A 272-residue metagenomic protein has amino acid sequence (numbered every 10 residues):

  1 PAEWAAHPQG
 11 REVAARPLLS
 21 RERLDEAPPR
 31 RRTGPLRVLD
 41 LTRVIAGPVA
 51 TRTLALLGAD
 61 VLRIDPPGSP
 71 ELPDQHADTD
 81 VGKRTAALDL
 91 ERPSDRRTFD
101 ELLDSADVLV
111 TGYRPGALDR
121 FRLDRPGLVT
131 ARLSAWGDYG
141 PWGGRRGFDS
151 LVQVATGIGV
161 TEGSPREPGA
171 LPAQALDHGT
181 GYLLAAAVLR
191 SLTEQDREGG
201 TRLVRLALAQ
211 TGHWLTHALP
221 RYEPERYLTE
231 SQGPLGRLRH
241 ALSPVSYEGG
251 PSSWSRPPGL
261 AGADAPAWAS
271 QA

Functional and structural regions predicted by a protein language model:
P1-G68, R96, D100-V108, D124-R132 (+5 more regions): Acyl-CoA thioester-binding alpha/beta core of soluble enzymes
R31, A77-D78, W142-G144: Short glycine-biased active-site loop of nucleotidyltransferases that positions the nucleotide triphosphate and helps
T53-E91: PLP-dependent aminotransferase-like
D89, V108, P141, R145-F148 (+2 more regions): Hydrophobic alpha-helical scaffolding
R96-R97, Y113-D124, G140-W142: Glycine/threonine-rich flexible loop motifs
G147-A155: Short amphipathic alpha-helical "interface-anchor" segments enriched in bulky aromatics
R166-Q174: Flexible glycine/proline-enriched surface loops and loop-helix/loop-strand junctions
